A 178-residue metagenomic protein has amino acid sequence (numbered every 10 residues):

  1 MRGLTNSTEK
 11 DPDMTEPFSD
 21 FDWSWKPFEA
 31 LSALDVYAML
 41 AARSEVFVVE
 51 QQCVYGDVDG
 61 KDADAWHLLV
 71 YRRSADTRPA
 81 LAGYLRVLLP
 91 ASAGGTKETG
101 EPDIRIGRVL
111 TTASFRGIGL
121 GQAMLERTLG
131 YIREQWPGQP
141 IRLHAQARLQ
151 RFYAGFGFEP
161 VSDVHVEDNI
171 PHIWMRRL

Functional and structural regions predicted by a protein language model:
R2-D13: Short, Lys/Arg-enriched N-terminal segments with co-localized hydrophobic residues within the first ~10-30 amino acids
D11-A65, R72-A80: Short amphipathic alpha-helix that is part of the acyltransferase structural core
C53-G56, A65-Y71, Y84, R108 (+2 more regions): Short hydrophobic/aromatic beta-strand element in the GNAT-like acyltransferase core that lines or flanks the acyl-donor
L69, R78-T96, D103-L110: Conserved beta-strand in the GNAT
P90-I106, R116, Q135-Q139, N169: A conserved beta-turn-beta hairpin within the catalytic core of GNAT-like acetyltransferases that forms part
T111, G117-G130: Conserved acetyl-CoA-binding loop-helix of GNAT-fold acetyltransferases
I132-Q146: Conserved GNAT acetyl-CoA-binding A-motif
R142-H144, A154, E159-W174: Conserved catalytic-core motifs of GNAT/GCN5-like acyltransferases
